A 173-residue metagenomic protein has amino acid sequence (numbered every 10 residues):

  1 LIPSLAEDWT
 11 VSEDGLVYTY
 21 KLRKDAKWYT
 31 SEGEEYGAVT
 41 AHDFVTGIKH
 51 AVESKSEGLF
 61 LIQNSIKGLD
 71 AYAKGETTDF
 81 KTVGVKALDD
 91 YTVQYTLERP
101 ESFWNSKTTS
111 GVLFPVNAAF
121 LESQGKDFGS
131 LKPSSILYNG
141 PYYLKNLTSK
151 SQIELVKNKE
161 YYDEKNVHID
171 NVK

Functional and structural regions predicted by a protein language model:
L1, D170-K173: Short, intrinsically disordered, charge-balanced linker/junction segments flanking boundaries in proteins
L1-E13, L137: N-terminal lobe/hinge region of extracytoplasmic solute-binding protein
D14, T19-K21, T40-D43, H50-A119: Surface-exposed binding/hinge segments that line and control ligand-binding clefts or catalytic entry sites
A26: Short basic (Lys/Arg) and small-residue
E34-H42, S149: Soluble non-cytosolic domains of exported or imported proteins
T78-V83, D90-Y91, T96-V167: Gly/Pro-rich hinge or "lid" segments in bacterial periplasmic/extracellular proteins
